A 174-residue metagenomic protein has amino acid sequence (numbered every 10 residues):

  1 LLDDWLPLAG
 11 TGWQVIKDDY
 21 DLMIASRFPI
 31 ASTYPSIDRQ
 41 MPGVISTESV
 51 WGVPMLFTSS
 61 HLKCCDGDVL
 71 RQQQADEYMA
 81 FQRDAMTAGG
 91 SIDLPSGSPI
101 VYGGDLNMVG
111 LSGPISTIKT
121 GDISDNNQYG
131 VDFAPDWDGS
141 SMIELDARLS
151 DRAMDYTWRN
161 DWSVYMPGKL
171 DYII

Functional and structural regions predicted by a protein language model:
L1-I37: Active-site surface patch of divalent metal-dependent phosphodiester/phosphate bond hydrolases
I24-I174: Active-site regions of metal-assisted phosphoester/phosphodiester hydrolases, unifying DNase/endonuclease modules
